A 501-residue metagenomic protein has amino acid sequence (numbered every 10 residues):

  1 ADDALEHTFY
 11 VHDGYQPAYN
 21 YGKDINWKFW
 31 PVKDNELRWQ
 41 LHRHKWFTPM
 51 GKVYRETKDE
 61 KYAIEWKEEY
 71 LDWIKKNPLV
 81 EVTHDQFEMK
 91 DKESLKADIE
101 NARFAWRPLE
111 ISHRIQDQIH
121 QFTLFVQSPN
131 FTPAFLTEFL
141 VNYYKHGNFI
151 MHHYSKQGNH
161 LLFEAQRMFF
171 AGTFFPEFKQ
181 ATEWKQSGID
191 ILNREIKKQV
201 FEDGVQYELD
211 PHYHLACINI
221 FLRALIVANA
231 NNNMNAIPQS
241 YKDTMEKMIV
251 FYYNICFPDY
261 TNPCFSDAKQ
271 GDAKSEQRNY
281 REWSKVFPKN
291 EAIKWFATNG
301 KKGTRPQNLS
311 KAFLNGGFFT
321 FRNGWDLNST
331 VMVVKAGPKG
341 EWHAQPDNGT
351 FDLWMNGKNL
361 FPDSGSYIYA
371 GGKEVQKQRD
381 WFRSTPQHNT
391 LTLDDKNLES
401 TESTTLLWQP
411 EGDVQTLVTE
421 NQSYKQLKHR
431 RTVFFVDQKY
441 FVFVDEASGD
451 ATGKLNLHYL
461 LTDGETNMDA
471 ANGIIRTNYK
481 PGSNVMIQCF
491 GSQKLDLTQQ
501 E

Functional and structural regions predicted by a protein language model:
A1-K28, K33-L41, E56, E81: Extended, charge-enriched "interface" segments that sit outside catalytic cores
V11, A312-L314, A344-P346, S384 (+1 more regions): Short solvent-exposed loop/turn micro-motifs enriched in small/polar/acidic residues
K33-M245: Aromatic-lined, polymer-binding surfaces characteristic of secreted/periplasmic polysaccharide-degrading enzymes
H42, E164, M248, N315-G317 (+3 more regions): Residues that flank catalytic or metal-binding motifs in active/ligand-binding sites
S112, G372-E501: CBM-like, beta-strand-rich accessory domains located in the C-terminal region of large, secreted polysaccharide-active
F201, V205-F361, E411, V418: Carbohydrate-active enzyme catalytic cores, enriched for enzymes that act on polyanionic acidic polysaccharides
A236-I237, Y260-F265, S329-V333, N359-S364 (+4 more regions): Acidic/polar loop patches that form or flank catalytic/metal-binding clefts of enzymes that bind anionic ligands
Q345-P346, L360-S384: Aromatic/acidic polysaccharide-binding cleft in carbohydrate-active enzymes
